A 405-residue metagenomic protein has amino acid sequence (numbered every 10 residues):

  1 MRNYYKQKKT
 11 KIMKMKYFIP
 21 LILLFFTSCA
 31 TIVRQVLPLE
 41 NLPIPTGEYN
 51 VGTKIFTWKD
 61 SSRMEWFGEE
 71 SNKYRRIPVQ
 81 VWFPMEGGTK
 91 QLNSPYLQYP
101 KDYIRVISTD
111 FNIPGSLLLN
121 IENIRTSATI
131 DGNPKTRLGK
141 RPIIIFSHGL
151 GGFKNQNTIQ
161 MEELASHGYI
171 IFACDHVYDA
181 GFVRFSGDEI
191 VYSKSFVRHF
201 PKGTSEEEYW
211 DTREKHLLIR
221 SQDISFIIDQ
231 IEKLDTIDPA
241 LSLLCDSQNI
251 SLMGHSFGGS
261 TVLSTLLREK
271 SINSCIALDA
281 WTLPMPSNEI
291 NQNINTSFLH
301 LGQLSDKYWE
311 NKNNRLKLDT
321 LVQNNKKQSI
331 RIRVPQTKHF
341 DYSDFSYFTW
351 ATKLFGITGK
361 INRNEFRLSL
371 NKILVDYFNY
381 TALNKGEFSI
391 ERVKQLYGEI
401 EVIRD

Functional and structural regions predicted by a protein language model:
V33-I143, R363, L374: Domain-level recognition of soluble alpha/beta enzyme cores, biased toward histidine phosphatases/phosphomutases
R34-P45, G52, S61, G68-E69 (+4 more regions): Alpha/beta-hydrolase-fold serine-hydrolase catalytic core, especially in secreted/extracellular enzymes
M85-G88, P95-N112, N155-T204, P335: Active-site machinery of serine-nucleophile hydrolases
S127-R141, F146-R184, D306-N311: Short substrate-entry loop that stabilizes the transition state in hydrolases
R184-L244: Alpha/beta-hydrolase active-site loop
I227-Q292: Primarily recognizes the serine-hydrolase "nucleophile elbow" in alpha/beta-hydrolase and SGNH/GDSL folds
N273-H339: The feature captures the conserved acid-bearing segment of alpha/beta-hydrolase catalytic domains
